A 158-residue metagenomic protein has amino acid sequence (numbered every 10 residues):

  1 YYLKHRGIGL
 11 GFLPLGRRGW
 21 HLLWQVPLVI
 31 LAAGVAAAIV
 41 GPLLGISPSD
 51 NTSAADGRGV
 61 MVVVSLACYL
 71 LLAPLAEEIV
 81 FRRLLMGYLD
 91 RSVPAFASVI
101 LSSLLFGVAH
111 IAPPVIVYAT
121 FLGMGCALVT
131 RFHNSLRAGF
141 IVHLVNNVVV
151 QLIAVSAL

Functional and structural regions predicted by a protein language model:
Y1-G9, V129-H133: Structural signal for the C-terminal ends of transmembrane alpha-helices and the immediately following loop
H5-A73, R91: Juxtamembrane helix-loop-helix connectors linking adjacent transmembrane helices in multi-pass membrane enzymes
I30-V35, R58-L158: Transmembrane helix-loop-helix hairpins at the membrane interface of multi-pass integral membrane proteins
